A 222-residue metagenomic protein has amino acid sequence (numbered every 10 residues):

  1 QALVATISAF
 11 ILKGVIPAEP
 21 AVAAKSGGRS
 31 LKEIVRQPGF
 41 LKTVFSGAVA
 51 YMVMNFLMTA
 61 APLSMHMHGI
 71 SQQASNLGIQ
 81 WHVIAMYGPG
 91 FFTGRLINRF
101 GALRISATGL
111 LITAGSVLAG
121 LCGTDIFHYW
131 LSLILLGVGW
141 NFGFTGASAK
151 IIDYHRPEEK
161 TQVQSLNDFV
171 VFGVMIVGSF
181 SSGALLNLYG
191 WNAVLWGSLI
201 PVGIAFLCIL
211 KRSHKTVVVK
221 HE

Functional and structural regions predicted by a protein language model:
Q1-P20, C208-S213: C-terminal membrane-cytosol helix-exit motif in multi-pass small-molecule transporters
G14-V44: Juxtamembrane intracellular "pre-TM" segments in multi-pass secondary transporters
R36-L57, I134: Pair of pore-lining "gating" transmembrane helices in MFS-fold secondary transporters
T59-G78: Short amphipathic helix-loop junctions that connect adjacent transmembrane helices in Major Facilitator Superfamily/SLC
P89-A102, L186: Helix-to-loop junctions at the C-terminal end of transmembrane segments in multipass secondary transporters
R104-A119, L199: Structural signature of the two symmetry-related core transmembrane helices
F142-R156: Intracellular juxtamembrane helix-capping segments at the cytosolic ends of symmetry-related transmembrane helices
E159-L188: A late C-terminal transmembrane helix in Major Facilitator Superfamily
